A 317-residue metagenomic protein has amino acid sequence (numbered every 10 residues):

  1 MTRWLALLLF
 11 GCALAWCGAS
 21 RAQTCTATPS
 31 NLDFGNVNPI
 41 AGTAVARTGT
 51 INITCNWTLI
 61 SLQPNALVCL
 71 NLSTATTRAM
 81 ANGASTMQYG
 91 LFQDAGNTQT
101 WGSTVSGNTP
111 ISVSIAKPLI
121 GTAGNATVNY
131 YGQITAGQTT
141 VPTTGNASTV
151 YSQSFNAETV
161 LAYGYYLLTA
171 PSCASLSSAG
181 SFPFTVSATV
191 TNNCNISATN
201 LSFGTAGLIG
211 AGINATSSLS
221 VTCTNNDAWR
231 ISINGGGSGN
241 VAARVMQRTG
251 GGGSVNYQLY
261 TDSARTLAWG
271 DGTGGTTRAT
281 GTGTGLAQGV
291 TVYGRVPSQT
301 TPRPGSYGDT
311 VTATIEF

Functional and structural regions predicted by a protein language model:
M1-W4: Positively charged n-region of N-terminal signal peptides that target proteins for export
A6-A15: Bacterial N-terminal signal peptides
C17-A19: N-terminal signal peptide c-region/cleavage motif recognized by signal peptidases
R21-A81, G124-N125, N129, I134-G251 (+1 more regions): N-terminal small/polar-rich segments of proteins
C69-S73, G90-D94, G102, N234 (+1 more regions): Predominantly extracellular/luminal cell-surface or secreted proteins
T76-G124: A surface-exposed loop-and-adjacent beta-strand signature within N-terminal beta-sandwich domains that mediate ligand
S114-I120, T277-T282, S298: Beta-strand-rich interaction surfaces with strong enrichment in secreted/lumenal proteins
Y260-D262, L267, G272-T277: Outer membrane beta-barrel transmembrane domains
